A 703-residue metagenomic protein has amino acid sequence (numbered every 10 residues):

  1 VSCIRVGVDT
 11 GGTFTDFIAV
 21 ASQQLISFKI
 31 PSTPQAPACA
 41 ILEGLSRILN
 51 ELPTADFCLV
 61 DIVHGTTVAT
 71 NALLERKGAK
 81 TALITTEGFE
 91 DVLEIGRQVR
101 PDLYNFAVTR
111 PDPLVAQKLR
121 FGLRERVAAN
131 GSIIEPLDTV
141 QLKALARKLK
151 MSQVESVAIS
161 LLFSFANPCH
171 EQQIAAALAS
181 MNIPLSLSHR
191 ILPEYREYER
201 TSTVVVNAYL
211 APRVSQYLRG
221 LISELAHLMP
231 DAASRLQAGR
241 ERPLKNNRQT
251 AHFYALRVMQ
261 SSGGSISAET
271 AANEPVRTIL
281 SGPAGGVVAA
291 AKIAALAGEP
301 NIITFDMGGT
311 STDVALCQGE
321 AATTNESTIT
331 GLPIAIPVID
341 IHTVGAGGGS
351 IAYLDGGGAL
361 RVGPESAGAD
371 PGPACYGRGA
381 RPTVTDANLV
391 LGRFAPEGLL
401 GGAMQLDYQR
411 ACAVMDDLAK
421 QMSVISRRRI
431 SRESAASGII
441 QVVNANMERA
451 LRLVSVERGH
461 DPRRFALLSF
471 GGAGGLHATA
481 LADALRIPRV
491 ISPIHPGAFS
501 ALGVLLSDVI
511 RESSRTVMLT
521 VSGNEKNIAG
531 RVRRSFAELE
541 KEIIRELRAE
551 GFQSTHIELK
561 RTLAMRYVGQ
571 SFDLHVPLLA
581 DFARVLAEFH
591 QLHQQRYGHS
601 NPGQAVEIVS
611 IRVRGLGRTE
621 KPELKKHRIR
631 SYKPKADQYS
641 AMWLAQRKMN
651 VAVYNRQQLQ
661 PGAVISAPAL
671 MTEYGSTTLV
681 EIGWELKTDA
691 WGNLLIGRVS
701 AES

Functional and structural regions predicted by a protein language model:
V1-T81, N130, E135-A158, P168-S188 (+14 more regions): N-terminal glycine/serine-rich phosphate-binding loop of ATP-dependent small-molecule kinases, especially carbohydrate
G7, D16, S27-A36, L42-I48 (+6 more regions): Conserved phosphate-binding loops in N-terminal lobes of ATP-dependent enzymes of the actin/Hsp70/sugar-kinase
F17-A19, F28-Q35, A82-G88, V108-T109 (+3 more regions): Glycine-rich phosphate-binding loop of actin/hexokinase-like ATP-binding domains
I18-A21, I26-K29, T54-V99, S160-E171 (+5 more regions): Short beta-strand-loop/turn "lid" adjacent to the catalytic site in phosphate-handling enzymes
A38, I48, H189-R196, T203 (+6 more regions): ATP-dependent carbohydrate kinase catalytic cores
V140, A144, K148, E299 (+8 more regions): C-terminal, non-catalytic interaction/recognition modules in large multi-subunit enzymes and RNPs
S160-V204, A208, I608, V613-Y632 (+1 more regions): Terminal amphipathic helices with adjacent charged low-complexity linkers/tails
